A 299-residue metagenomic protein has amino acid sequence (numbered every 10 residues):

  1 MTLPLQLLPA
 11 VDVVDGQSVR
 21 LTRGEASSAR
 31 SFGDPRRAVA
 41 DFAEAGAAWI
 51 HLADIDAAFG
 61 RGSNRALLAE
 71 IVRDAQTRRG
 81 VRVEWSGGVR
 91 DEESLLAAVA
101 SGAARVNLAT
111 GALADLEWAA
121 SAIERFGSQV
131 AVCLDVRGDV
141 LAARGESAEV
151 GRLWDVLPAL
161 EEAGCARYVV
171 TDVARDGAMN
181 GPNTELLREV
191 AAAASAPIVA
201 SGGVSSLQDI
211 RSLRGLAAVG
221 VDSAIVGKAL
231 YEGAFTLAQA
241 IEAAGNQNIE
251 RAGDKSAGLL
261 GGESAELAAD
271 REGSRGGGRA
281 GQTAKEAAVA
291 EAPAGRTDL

Functional and structural regions predicted by a protein language model:
Q6-A10, W49, G80-E84, R105-N107 (+5 more regions): Structural preference for beta-strand elements that scaffold enzyme active sites
D12, F42, I50, A98 (+5 more regions): Conserved, mostly hydrophobic/aromatic
D15-A26, A103-D176: Conserved anion-binding
G24-A43: Short catalytic helix/loop segments, enriched in acidic residues and glycine and frequently bearing histidine
A48-S101: N-terminal active-site wall of soluble small-molecule enzyme domains
R61-E84, A119-D135, G181-S206: Alpha-helix-loop-beta-strand connector modules within alpha/beta enzyme cores
V83-A104, E185-G220, F235, A240: Catalytic cores of alpha/beta
A119-A122, R214-A217, V221-S223, L230-I249 (+1 more regions): C-terminal helical cap(s) of enzyme catalytic domains, especially alpha/beta-barrels
